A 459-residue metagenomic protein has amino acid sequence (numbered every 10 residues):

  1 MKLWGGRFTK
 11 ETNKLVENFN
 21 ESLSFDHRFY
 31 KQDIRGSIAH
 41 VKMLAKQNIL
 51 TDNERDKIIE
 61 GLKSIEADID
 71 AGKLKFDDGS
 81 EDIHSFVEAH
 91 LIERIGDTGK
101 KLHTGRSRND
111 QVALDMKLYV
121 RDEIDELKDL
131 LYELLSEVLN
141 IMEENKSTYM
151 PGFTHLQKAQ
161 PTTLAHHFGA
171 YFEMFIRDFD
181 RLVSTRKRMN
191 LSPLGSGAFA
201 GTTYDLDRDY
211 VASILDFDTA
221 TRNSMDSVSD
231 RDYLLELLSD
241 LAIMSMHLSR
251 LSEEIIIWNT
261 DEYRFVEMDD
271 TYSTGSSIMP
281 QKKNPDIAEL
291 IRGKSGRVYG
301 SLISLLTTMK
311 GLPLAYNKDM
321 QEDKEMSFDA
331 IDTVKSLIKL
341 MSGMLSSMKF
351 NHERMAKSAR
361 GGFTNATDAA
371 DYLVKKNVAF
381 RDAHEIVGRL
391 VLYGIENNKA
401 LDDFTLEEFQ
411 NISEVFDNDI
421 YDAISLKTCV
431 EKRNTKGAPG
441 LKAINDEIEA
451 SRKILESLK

Functional and structural regions predicted by a protein language model:
M1-G201, L206-A212, T219, T274-G275 (+5 more regions): A helix-coil-helix interface module used to build multimeric assemblies and to scaffold catalytic/cofactor sites
M1-G36, D97-T98, M279-K459: Glycine-rich cofactor/substrate-binding loops
I49-L50, L74, Y263-R264, A379 (+1 more regions): Conserved hydrophobic residue
H103, R108-Q111, H155-T162, H166 (+7 more regions): Alpha-helix capping and helix-loop boundary segments enriched in small/acidic/polar residues
K117, R121-K128, Y132, A165 (+9 more regions): Short amphipathic alpha-helical segments with heptad-repeat character
Y132, S136, E173, D180 (+7 more regions): Solvent-exposed alpha-helix faces
E144, R181-S184, R188, F217-T221 (+7 more regions): Conserved helix-loop functional segments at active or binding sites
L215-T307: Acidic, glycine-rich loop-and-beta core segments that form the ion-binding/anion-interacting portion of active sites
